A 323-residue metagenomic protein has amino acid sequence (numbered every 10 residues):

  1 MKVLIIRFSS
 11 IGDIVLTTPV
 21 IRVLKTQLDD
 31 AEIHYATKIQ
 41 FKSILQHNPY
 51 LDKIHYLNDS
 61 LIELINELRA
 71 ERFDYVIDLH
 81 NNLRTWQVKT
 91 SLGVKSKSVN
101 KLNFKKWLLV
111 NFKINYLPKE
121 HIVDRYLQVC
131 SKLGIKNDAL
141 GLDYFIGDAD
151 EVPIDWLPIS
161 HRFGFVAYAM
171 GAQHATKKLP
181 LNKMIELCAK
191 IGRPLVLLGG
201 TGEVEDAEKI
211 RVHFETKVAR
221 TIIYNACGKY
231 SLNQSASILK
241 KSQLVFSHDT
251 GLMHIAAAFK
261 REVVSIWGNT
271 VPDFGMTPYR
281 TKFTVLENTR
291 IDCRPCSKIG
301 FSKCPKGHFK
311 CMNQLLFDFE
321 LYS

Functional and structural regions predicted by a protein language model:
M1-S323: Catalytic machinery of carbohydrate-active enzymes, primarily nucleotide-sugar-dependent glycosyltransferases
